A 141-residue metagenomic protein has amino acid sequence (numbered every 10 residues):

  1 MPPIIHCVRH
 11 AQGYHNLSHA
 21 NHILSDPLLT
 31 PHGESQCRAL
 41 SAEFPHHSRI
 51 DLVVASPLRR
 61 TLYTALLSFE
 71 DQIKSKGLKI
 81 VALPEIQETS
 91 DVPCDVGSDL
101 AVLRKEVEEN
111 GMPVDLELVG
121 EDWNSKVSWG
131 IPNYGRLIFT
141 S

Functional and structural regions predicted by a protein language model:
P2-L78, Q87, R104-E106, G111: Active-site-proximal alpha-helix that buttresses catalytic centers in soluble enzyme cores
I23-L28, D71-T140: Phosphate-handling substructures
